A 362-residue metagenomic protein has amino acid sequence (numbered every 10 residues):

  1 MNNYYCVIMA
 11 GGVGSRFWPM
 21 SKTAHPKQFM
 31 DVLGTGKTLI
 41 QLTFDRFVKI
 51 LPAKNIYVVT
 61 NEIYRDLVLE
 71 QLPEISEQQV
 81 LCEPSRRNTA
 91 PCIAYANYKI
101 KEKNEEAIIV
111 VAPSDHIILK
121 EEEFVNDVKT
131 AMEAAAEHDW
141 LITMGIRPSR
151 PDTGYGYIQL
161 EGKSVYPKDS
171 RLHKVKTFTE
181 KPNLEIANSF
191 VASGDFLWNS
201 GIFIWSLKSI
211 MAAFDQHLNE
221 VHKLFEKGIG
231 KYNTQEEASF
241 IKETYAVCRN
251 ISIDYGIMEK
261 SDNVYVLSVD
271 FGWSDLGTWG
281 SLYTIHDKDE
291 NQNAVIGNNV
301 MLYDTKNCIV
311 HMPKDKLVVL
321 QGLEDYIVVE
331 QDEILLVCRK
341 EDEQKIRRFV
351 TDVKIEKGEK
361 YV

Functional and structural regions predicted by a protein language model:
M1-I8, R16-T23, G34-P113, I117-K129 (+2 more regions): Conserved N-terminal catalytic core of the sugar/cofactor nucleotidyltransferase
N2-N3, L207-V362: Left-handed beta-helix
M9-A10, V59, V110-P113, T143-R147 (+2 more regions): Short beta-strand segments
I40, A96, D115, I158 (+3 more regions): Residue-level signal for inorganic ion chemistry
V58, L81-C82, V111, I142-I146 (+2 more regions): General beta-strand structural signal in soluble alpha/beta enzymes
E121-K242, Y265, D315, K340: Conserved core of the sugar-phosphate nucleotidyltransferase
